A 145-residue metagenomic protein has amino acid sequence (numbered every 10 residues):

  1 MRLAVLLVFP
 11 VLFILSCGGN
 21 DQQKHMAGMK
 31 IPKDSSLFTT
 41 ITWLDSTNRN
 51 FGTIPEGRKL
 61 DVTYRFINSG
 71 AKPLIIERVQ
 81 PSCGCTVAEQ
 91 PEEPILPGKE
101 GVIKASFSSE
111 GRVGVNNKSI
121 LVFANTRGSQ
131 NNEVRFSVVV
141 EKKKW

Functional and structural regions predicted by a protein language model:
F13-S16: C-terminal motif of bacterial Sec signal peptides marking the signal peptidase cleavage site
G18-I54, R65, R127-W145: Long, low-complexity ectodomains and other extracytoplasmic segments of secretory-pathway proteins
D45, A71-P97: Surface-exposed binding patches on compact interaction domains or structured appendages
R49, K99-A105: Short strand-edge motifs at loop-to-beta-strand transitions and within beta-strands of extracellular beta-rich domains
F66-G70: Asparagine-centered strand-capping/turn motif at beta-strand->loop junctions
S108-G114: Short, surface-exposed loop/turn segments at beta-strand-coil junctions that are enriched for proline with nearby
N116-T126: A short beta-strand micro-motif common to beta-rich folds, especially ectodomain repeats
